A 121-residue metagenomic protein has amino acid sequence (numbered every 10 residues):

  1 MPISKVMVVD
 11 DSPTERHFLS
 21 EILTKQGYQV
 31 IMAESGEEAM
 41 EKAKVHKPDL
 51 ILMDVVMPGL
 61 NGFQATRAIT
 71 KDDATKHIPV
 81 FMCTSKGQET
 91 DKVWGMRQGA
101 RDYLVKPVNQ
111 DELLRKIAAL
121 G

Functional and structural regions predicted by a protein language model:
H17-K25: Charged docking surfaces used in two-component/phosphorelay signaling
G27-E34, K42: Short hydrophobic/Thr-rich beta-strand motif most characteristic of the beta2 strand and flanking loop of CheY-like
H46-L52: Active-site beta3 strand of CheY-like receiver
M57: Receiver (REC) domain active-site loop signature in two-component systems and cognate sites in sensor histidine kinases
R101: Short, glycine/charged-rich "phosphate-handling" switch motifs in NTP-dependent and phosphotransfer domains
V108-A118: C-terminal output helix
